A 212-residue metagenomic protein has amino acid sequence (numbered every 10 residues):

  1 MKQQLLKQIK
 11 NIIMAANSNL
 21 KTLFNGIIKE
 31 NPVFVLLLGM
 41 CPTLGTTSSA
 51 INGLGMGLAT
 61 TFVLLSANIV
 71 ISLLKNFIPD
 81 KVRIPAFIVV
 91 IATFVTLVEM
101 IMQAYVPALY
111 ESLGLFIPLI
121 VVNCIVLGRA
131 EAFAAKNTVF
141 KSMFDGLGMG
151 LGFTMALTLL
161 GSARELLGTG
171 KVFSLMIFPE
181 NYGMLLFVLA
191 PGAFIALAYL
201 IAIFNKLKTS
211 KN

Functional and structural regions predicted by a protein language model:
K2-F24, K208-N212: Intrinsically disordered, low-complexity non-transmembrane regions of multi-pass membrane transporters
K21, M143-N212: C-terminal transmembrane helix-loop-helix hairpin of multi-pass membrane proteins
L38-L44, T60-T61, L65, A92-E99 (+3 more regions): Hydrophobic core segments of alpha-helical transmembrane domains in multi-pass membrane transport and ion-translocation
A50-S66, A86, Y110-V121, P191: Structural signature of hydrophobic alpha-helical transmembrane segments
T60, L64-I101: A glycine-rich, hydrophobic loop/mini-helix early in the fold
A67-D80, L127-N137, I203-L207: C-terminal ends of transmembrane helices
I78-I91, S112-P118, S142-D145: Cytoplasmic-side transmembrane-helix entry/capping segments in multi-pass membrane proteins
L97-S112: Transmembrane alpha-helix boundary signature
